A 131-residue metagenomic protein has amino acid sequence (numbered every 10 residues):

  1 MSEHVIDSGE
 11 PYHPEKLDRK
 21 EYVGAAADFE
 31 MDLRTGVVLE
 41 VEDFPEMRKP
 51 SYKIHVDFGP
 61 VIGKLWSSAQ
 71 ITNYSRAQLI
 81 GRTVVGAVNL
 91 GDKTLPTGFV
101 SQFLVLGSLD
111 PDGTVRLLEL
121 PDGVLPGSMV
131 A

Functional and structural regions predicted by a protein language model:
M1-A131: Phosphate-backbone binding interfaces of nucleic-acid-interacting proteins
